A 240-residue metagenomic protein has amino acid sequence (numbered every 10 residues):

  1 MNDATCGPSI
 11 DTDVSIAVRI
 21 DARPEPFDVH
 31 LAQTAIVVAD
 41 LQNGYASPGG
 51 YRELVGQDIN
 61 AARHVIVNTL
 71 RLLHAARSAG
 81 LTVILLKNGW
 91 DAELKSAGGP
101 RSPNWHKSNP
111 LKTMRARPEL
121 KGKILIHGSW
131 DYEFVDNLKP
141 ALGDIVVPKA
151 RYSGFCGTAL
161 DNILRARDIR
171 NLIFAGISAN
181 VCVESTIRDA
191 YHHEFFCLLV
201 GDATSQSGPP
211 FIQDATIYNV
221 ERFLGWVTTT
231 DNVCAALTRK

Functional and structural regions predicted by a protein language model:
M1-A35, G44-Y45, A62, L70-A79 (+2 more regions): Active-site-adjacent betaalpha module
V37-A39: Short hydrophobic beta-strand that contains or immediately precedes a catalytic carboxylate
L41-A46, Y51: Short connector loops/turns at beta-strand edges and beta->alpha or beta->beta junctions
Y51-A61: Short glycine-enriched, charge-decorated loop/helix-capping segments at active-site entrances that position
I66: Glycine-rich loop(s) and the adjacent beta-strand/alpha-helix scaffold that form part
L81-N88, V200: Short beta-strand segments at enzyme active-site cores
D91-K95: Short catalytic/ligand-binding loop motif for oxyanion handling, primarily in non-cytosolic enzymes, centered on
